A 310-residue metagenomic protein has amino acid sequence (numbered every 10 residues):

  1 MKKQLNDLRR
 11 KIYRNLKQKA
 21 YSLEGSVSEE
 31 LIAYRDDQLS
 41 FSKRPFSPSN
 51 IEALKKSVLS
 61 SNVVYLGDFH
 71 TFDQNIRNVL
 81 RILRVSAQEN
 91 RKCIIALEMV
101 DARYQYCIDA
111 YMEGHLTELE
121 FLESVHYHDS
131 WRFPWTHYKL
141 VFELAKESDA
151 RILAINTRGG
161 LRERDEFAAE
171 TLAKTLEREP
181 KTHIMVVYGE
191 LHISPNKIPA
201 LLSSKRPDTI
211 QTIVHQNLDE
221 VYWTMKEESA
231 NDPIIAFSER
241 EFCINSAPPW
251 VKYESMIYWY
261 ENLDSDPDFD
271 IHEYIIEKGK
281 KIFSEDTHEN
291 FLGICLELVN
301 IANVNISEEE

Functional and structural regions predicted by a protein language model:
M1-E310: Compositional signal for N-terminal targeting/processing segments
